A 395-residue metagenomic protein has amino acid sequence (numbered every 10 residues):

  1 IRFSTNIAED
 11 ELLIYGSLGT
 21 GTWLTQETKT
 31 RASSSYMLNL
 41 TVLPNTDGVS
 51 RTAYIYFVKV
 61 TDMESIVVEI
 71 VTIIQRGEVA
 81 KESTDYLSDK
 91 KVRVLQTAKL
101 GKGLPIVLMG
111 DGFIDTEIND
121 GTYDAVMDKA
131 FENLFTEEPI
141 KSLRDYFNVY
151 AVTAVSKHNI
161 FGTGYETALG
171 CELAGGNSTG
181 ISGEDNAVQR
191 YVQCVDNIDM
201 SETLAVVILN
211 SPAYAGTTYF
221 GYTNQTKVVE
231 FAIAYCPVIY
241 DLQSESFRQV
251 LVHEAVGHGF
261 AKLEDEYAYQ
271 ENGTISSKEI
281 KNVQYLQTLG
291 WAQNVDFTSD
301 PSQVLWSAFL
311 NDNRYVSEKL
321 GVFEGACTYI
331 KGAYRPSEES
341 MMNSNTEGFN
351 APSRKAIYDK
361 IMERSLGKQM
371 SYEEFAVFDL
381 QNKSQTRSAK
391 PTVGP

Functional and structural regions predicted by a protein language model:
I1-N39: Surface-exposed binding patches on compact interaction domains or structured appendages
G19-T22, T122-N133, R190, L251 (+4 more regions): Extracytoplasmic/secreted proteins, especially bacterial periplasmic and envelope-associated proteins
L38-L40, V49-D62: A short beta-strand micro-motif common to beta-rich folds, especially ectodomain repeats
G48, D120-D124, S244-Q249, R335 (+1 more regions): Solvent-exposed, acidic/flexible segments
E64-V79: C-terminal edge beta-strand
E78-V152, S156, A351-P395: N-terminal low-structure segments adjacent to metalloprotease catalytic domains across cellular compartments
D85-I114, E132-E271: Active-site-proximal segment of zinc-dependent metalloprotease catalytic domains
E264-P395: Replace "(M1/M4/M9/M12/WLM)" with "(e.g., M1/M4/M8/M9/M12/M26/WLM)" and add "not limited to" to clarify scope
